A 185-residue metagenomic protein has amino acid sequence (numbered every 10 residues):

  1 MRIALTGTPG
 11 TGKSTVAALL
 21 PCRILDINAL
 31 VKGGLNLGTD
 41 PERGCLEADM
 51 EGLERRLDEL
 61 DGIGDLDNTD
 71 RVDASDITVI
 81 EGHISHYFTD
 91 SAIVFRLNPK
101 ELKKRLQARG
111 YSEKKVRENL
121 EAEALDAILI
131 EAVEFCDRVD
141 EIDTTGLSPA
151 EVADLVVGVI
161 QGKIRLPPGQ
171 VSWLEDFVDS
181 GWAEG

Functional and structural regions predicted by a protein language model:
R2: Walker A (P-loop) ATP-phosphate-binding motif of ABC ATPase nucleotide-binding domains
L5: Hydrophobic anchor at the beta1->P-loop junction of P-loop NTPases
T8: P-loop (Walker A) phosphate-binding loop of NTP-binding proteins
K13: Conserved lysine of the Walker
V16: Hydrophobic positions on the alpha1 helix immediately C-terminal to the Walker A/P-loop
R23-Y87, S172-V178, W182-E184: ATP-dependent small-molecule kinase phosphotransfer cores that center on conserved nucleotide phosphate-binding segments
L37-T39, L97-D140: A glycine- and Lys/Arg-enriched "phosphate-lid" helix/loop adjacent to the NTP-binding pocket of small-molecule kinases
V133-G185: NTP-dependent small-molecule kinase module
